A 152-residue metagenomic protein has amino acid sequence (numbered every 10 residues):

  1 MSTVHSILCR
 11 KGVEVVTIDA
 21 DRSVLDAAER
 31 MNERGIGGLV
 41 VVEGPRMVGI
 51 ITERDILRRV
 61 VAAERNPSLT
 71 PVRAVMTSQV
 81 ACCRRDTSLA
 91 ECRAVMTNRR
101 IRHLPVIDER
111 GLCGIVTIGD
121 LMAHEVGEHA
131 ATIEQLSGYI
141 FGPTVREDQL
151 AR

Functional and structural regions predicted by a protein language model:
M1-V13, T52-C82, T87-T97, I118-R152: Tandem CBS (Bateman) regulatory domains
T3-G49: A positional/architectural concept
T17-G35, C82-R100, I107: The conserved cystathionine-beta-synthase
R22-L25, P45, A74-V75, R110 (+1 more regions): Residue-level signal for alpha-helical context at structural boundaries
M31-R34, L39-D55, M96, L104-L121: A glycine-centered beta-loop-beta connector
